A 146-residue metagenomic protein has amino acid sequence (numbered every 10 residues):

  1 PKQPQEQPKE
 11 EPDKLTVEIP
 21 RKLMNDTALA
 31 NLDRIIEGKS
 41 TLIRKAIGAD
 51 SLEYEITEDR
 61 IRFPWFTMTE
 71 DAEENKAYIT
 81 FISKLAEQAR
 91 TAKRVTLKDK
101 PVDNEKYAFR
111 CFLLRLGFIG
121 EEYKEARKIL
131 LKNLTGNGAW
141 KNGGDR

Functional and structural regions predicted by a protein language model:
P1-R146: Long, charge-dense low-complexity segments
